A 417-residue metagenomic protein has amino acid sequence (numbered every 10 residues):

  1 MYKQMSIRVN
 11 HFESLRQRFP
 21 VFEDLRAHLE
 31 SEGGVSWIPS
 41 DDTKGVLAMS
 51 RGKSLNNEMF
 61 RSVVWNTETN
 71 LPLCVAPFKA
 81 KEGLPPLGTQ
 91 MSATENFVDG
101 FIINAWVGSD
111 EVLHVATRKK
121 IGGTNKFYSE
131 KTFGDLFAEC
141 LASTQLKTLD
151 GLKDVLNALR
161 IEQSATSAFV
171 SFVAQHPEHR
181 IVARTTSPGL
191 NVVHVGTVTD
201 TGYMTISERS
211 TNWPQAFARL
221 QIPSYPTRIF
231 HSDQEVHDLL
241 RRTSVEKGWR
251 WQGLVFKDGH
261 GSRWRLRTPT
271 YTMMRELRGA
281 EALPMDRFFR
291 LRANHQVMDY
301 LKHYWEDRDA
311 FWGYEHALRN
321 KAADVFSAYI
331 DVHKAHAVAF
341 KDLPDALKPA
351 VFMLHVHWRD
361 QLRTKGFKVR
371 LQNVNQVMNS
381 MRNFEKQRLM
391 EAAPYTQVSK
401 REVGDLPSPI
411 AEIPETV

Functional and structural regions predicted by a protein language model:
Y2-V417: Core nucleotide-handling region used for phosphoryl-transfer chemistry
